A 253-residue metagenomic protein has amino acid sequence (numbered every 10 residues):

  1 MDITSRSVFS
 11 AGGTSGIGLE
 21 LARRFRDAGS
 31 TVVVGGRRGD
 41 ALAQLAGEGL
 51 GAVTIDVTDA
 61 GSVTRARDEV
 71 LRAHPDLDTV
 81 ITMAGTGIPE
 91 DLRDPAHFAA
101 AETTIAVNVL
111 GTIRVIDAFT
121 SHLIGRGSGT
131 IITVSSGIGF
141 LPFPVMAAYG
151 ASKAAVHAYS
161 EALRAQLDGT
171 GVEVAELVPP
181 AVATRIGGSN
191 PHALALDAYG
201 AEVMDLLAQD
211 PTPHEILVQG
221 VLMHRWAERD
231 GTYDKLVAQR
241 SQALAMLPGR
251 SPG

Functional and structural regions predicted by a protein language model:
T14-S15: Conserved glycine-rich cofactor-binding loop
A28-Q44: Conserved glycine-rich Rossmann-like NAD(P)H-binding loop of the short-chain dehydrogenase/reductase
G47-G61: Rossmann-fold cofactor-recognition segment
T64, G87-E102, V145-A148: Conserved mid-core segment of classical short-chain dehydrogenase/reductases
I116, S152: Active-site helix of classical SDR
S136: Residue(s) in the substrate-gating loop at a strand-loop-helix junction that position the organic substrate next
E176-L177, G188-G231: C-terminal helical subdomain
